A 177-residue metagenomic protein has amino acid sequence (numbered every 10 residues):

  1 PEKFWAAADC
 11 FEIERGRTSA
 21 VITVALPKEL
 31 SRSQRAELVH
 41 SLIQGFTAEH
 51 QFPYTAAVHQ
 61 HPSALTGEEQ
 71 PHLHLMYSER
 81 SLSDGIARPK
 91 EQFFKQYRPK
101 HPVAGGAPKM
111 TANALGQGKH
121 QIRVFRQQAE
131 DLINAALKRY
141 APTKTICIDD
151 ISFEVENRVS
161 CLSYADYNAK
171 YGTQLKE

Functional and structural regions predicted by a protein language model:
P1, D9, Q60-P71, S78-E177: Single-stranded nucleic-acid nicking/binding segments centered on His-rich, glycine/basic loops
P1-S19: SsDNA-processing nucleotidyl-transfer enzymes
E14-P27, Q44-G45, N134-A135: Short, Lys/Arg-rich flexible segments
E14-R15, F46-A48, P62-E68: A general structural signal for short secondary-structure junctions and capping/turn motifs
A20, F52, E69-P71: Envelope-exposed proteins and targeting segments
T23, T55, H74-M76: Structured core elements
T23-R32, T111-G118: Short histidine-centered catalytic/ligand-binding loop motif
K28-V58, Q127-Q128, L132: A short, contiguous, amphipathic alpha-helix enriched in charged residues
